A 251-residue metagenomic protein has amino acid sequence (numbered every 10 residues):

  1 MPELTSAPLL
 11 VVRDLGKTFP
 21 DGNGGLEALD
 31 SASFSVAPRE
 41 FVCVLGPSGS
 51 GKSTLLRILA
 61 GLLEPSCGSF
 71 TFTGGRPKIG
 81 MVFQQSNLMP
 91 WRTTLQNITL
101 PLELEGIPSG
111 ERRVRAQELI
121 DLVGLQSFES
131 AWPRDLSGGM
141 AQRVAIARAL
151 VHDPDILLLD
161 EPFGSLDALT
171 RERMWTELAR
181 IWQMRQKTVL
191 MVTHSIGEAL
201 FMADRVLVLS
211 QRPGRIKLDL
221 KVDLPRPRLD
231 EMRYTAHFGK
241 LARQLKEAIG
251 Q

Functional and structural regions predicted by a protein language model:
L4-L9, K17-S31: A short, flexible loop at the N-terminus of ABC-type nucleotide-binding domains that lies
L45-P47: The feature captures the beta-strand-to-loop junction immediately N-terminal to the Walker
A60: Helix-to-loop junction immediately C-terminal to a conserved catalytic motif
R92-T99: Short coil-to-helix segment of the ABC ATPase nucleotide-binding domain corresponding to the Q-loop/switch region
E103, G110-F128, R180: Conserved ABC ATPase "signature" region
A131-R134, H152: Conserved signature/switch motifs of ABC ATPase nucleotide-binding domains
L157-D160: Catalytic Walker B motif of ABC-type/P-loop ATPase nucleotide-binding domains
